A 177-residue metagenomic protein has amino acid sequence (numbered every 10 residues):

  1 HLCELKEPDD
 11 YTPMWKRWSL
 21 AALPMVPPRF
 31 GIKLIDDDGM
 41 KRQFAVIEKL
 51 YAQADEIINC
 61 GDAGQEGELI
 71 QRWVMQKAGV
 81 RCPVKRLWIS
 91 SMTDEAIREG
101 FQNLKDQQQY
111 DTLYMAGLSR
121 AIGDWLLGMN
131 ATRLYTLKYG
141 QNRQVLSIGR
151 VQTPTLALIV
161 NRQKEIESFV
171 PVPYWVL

Functional and structural regions predicted by a protein language model:
H1-W125, M129: Intrinsically disordered, low-complexity regulatory segments
R120, D124-L177: Prokaryote-biased recognition of long, low-complexity C-terminal linker/tail segments that are poorly structured
